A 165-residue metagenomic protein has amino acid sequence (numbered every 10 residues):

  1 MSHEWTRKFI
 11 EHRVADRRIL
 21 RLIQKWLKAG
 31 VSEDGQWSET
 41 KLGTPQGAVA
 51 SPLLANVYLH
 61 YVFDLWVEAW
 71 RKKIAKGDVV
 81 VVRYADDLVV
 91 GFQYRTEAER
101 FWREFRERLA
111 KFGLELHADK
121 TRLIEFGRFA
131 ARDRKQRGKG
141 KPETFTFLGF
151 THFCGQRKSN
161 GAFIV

Functional and structural regions predicted by a protein language model:
M1-V165: Non-catalytic terminal/accessory segments
